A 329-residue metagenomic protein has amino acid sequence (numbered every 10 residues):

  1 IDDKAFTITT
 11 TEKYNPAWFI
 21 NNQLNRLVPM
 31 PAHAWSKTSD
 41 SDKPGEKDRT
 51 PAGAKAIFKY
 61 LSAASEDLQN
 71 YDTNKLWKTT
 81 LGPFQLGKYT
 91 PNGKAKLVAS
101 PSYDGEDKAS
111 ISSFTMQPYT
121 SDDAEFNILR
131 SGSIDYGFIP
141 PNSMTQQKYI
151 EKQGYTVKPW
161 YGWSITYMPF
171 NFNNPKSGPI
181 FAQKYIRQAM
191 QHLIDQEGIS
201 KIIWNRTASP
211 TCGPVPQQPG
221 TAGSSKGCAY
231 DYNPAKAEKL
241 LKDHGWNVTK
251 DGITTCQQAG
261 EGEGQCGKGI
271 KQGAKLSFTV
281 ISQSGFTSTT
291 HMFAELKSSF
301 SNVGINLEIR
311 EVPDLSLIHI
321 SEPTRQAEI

Functional and structural regions predicted by a protein language model:
I1-S62: Surface-exposed binding/hinge segments that line and control ligand-binding clefts or catalytic entry sites
I8, G82-Q85, A95-K96, S112-Q117 (+2 more regions): Short, well-ordered beta-strand elements
A17-A32, L81, P169, P179-A182 (+1 more regions): A structural "hinge/loop" feature
D72-K75, P101-Q147, G285, K297-S298 (+2 more regions): Ligand-site clamp/hinge motif
K96-P101, A182-S298: Append "and occasionally in soluble cytosolic enzymes with long acidic Gly/Pro-rich linkers
Q146-P159, R325: Ligand-binding "clamshell"
T156-F172: Periplasmic-binding protein-like
I318-I329: Single conserved hydrophobic/aromatic residue that forms the stacking wall/gate of nucleotide- or nucleobase-binding
